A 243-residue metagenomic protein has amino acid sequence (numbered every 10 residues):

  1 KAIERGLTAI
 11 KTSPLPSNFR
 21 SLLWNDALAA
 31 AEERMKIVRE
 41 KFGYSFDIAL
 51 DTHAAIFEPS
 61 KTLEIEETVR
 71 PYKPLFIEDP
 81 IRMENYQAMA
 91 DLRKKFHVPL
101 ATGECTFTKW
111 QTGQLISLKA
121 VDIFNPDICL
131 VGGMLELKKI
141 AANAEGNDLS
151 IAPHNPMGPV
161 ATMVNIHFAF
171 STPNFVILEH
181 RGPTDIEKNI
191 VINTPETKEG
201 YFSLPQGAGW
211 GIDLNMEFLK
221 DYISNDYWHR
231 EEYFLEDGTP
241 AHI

Functional and structural regions predicted by a protein language model:
K1-K95: Metal-dependent enolase-superfamily TIM-barrel catalytic cores that perform enediolate-based chemistry
R5, S13, K41, S45 (+6 more regions): Change "in soluble alpha/beta enzymes" to "in soluble alpha/beta proteins
E67, K73, E84-G209, D213: Shared catalytic-loop signature of beta/alpha-barrel
I212-I243: Extended hydrophobic packing segments that form well-structured cores
